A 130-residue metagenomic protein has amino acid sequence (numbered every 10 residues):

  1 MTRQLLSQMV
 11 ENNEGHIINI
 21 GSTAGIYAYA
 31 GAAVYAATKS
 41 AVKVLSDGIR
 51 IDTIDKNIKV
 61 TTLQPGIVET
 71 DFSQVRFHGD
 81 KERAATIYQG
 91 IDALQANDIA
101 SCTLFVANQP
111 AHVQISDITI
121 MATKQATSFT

Functional and structural regions predicted by a protein language model:
T2, T38: Active-site helix of classical SDR
Q4, Q8-M9, Y27, G48-I58: Active-site-adjacent segment of SDR/Rossmann-fold oxidoreductases
S22: Residue(s) in the substrate-gating loop at a strand-loop-helix junction that position the organic substrate next
Y29-A33: Active-site loop immediately N-terminal to the catalytic Tyr-X3-Lys motif of short-chain dehydrogenase/reductase
K59-E69: Conserved SDR Rossmann-fold cofactor-binding beta-strand/turn motif
T62-L63, E82-A126: C-terminal helical subdomain
S73-E82: Short, flexible, mixed-charge acidic loops at enzyme active sites
